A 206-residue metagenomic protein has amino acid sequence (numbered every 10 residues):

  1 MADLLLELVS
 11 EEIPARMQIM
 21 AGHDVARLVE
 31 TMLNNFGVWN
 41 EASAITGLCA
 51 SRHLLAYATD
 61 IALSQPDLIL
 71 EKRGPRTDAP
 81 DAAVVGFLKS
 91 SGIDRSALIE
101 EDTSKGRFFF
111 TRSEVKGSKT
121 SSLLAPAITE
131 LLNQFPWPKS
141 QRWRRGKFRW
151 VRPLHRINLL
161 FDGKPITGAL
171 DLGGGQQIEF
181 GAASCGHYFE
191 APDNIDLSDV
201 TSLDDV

Functional and structural regions predicted by a protein language model:
M1-V206: Long, basic N-terminal domains or extensions that often function in RNA/ssDNA interaction or organelle/cellular
